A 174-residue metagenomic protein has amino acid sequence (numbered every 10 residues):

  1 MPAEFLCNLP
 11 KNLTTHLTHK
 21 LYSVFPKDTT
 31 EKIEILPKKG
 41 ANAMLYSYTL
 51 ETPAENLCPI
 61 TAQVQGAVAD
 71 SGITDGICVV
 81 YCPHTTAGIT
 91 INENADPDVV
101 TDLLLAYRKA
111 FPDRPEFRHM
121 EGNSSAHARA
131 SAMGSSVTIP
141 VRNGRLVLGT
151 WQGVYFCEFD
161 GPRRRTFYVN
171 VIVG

Functional and structural regions predicted by a protein language model:
L17-K20, T29: Short hydrophobic alpha-helical segments enriched in small aliphatic residues
I33-G174: Active-site histidine-anchored catalytic micro-motif
